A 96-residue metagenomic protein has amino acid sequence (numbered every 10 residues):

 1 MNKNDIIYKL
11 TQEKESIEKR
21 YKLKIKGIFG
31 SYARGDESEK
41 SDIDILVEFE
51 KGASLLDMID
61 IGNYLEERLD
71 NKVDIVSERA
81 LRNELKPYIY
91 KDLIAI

Functional and structural regions predicted by a protein language model:
M1-I25, A33-E39, F49-I96: Catalytic core of pol beta-like nucleotidyltransferases
I28: Conserved histidines in hydrophobic membrane contexts and catalytic metal-binding motifs
